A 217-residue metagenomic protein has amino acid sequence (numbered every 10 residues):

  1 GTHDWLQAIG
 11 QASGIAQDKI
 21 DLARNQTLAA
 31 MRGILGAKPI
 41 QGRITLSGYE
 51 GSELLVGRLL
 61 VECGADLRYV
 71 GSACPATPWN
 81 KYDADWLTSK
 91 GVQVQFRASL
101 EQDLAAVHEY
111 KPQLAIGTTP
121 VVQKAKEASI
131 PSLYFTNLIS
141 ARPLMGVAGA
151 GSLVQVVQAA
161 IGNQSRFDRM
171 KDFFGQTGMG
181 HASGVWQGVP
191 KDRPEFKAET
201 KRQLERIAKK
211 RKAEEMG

Functional and structural regions predicted by a protein language model:
G1-G217: An N-terminal assembly and electron-transfer interface module characteristic of large anaerobic redox and radical
